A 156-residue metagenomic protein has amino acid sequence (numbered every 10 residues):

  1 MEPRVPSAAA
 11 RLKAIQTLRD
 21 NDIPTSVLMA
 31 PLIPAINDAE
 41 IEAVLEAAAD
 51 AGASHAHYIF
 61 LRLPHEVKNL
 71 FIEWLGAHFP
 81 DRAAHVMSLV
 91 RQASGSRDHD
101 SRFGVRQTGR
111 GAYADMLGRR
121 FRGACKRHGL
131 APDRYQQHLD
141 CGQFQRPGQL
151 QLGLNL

Functional and structural regions predicted by a protein language model:
M1-I15, P24-L28, H55-L61: Core AdoMet radical
P3-A10, L32-E42: Canonical radical SAM enzyme core domain
K13, T17, A39-L156: Auxiliary Fe-S-binding modules of radical SAM enzymes
N21: Conserved dinucleotide-binding and phosphotransfer motif residues
M29-P31, Q107: Short glycine-centered, acidic/aromatic-flanked micro-motifs in structured strand/loop junctions that mark active-site
